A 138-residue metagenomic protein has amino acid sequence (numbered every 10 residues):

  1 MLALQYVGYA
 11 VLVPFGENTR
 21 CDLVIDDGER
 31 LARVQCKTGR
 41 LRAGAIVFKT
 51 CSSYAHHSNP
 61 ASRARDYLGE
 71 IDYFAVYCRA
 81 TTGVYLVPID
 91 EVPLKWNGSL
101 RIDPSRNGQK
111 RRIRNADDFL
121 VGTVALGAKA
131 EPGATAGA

Functional and structural regions predicted by a protein language model:
M1-T19, I25-A138: Mixed-charge (Asp/Glu-Lys/Arg
